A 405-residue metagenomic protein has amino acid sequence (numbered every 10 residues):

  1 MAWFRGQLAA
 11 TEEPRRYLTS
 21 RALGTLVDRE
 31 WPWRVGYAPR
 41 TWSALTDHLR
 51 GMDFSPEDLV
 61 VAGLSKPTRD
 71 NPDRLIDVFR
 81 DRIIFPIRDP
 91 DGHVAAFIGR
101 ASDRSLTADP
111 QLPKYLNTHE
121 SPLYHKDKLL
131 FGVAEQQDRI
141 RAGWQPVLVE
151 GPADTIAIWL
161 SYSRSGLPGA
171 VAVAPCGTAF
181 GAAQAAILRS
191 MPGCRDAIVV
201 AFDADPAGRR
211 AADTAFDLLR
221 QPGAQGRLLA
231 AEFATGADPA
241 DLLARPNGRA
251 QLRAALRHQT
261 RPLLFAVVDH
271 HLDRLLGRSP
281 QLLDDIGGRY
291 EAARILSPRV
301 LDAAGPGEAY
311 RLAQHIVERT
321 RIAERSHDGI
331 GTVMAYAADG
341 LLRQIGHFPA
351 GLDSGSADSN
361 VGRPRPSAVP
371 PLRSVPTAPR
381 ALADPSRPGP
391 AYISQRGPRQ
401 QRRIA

Functional and structural regions predicted by a protein language model:
M1-I83, R88-D91, Q137-I140, Y290-G305 (+2 more regions): TOPRIM metal-binding catalytic domain and adjacent DNA-binding surface shared by DnaG-type primases
L8-P14, S121, D205, D285: Serine-centered coil/turn micro-motif
A10, G132, D154, P168 (+3 more regions): Generic hydrophobic secondary-structure packing signal
D28-R34, R164-L167, G223-Q225: Short, well-ordered coil/turn elements that cap or connect secondary structure elements
T41-R195, A212: Phosphate-handling DNA/RNA-contact segment within nucleic-acid enzymes
D89-P90, Q137-W144, A179-A183, R189-I198 (+1 more regions): A charged alpha-helical hairpin associated with nucleic-acid processing machineries
